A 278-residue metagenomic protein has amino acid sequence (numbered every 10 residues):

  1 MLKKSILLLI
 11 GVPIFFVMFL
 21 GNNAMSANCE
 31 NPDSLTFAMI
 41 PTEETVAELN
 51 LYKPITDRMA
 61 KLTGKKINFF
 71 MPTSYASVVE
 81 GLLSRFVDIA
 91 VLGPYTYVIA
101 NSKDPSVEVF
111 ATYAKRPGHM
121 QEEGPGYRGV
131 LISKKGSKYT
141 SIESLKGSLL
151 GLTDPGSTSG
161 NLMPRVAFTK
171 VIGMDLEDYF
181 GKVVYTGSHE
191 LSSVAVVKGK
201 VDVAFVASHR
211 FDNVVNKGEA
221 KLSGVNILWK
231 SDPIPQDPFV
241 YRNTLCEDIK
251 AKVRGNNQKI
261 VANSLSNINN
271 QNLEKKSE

Functional and structural regions predicted by a protein language model:
L2-S77, L83-R85, N267-E278: N-terminal hydrophobic or amphipathic helices and topogenic motifs
P32, F37-K61, P72, Y95 (+2 more regions): Bilobed "Venus flytrap"/periplasmic-binding protein-like clamshell domains and structurally analogous long
T36, I40-P41, T112-R128, D178 (+2 more regions): Periplasmic-binding protein-like
T42-V46, G151-T158, V197, V201 (+2 more regions): Second-shell loop/turn segments in exported
T56-K61, I132-K138, K146, W229-N272: Extended ligand-binding regions for polar small-molecule ligands
S74-E123: Mid-chain, structured segments of secreted extracytoplasmic proteins
L82-L83, L145, V196-V197: Hydrophobic residues within well-ordered alpha-helices
V91-P105, T169-K170, A195-K198, D202-L222: A ligand-binding cleft/hinge motif common to bilobed small-molecule-binding domains
